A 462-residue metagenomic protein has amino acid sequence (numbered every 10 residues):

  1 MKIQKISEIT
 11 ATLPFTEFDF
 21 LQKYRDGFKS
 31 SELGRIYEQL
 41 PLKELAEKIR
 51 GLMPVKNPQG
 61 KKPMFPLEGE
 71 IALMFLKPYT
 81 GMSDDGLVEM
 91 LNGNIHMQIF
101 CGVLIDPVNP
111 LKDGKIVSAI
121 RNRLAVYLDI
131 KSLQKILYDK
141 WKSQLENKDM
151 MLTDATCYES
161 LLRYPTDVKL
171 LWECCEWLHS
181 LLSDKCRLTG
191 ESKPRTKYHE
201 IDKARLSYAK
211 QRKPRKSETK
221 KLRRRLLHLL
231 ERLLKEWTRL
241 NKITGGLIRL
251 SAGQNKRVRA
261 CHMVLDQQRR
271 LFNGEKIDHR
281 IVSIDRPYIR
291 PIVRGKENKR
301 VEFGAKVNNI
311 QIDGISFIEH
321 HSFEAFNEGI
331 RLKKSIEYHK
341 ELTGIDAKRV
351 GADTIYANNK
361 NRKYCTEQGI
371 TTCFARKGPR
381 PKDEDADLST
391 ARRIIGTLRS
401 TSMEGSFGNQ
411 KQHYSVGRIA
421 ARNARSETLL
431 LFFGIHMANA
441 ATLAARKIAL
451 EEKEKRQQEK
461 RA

Functional and structural regions predicted by a protein language model:
M1-E47, A445, A449-A462: Charged, often Cys/His-bearing segments associated with DNA-binding zinc-finger transcription factors
G34-A72, D385: Basic, short loop/linker segments at the boundary and entry of helix-turn-helix/winged-helix-like folds
K61-F65, I95, G351-N359, P379: Acidic, metal-coordinating catalytic cores used for nucleic-acid/nucleotide bond scission and strand-transfer chemistry
L73, L87, D113-V117, M150-E159 (+7 more regions): Short, conserved catalytic/metal-binding motifs centered on acidic residues
L104-R286: Active-site- or DNA-interface-adjacent structural scaffold in DNA-acting proteins
Q254-V258, Q267-F272, A391-A462: Basic, amphipathic alpha-helical segments enriched in Lys/Arg and hydrophobic/aromatic residues
N273-Q311: Active-site cores of enzymes that catalyze phosphoryl transfer or operate on phosphate-rich substrates
K296-L342: Electropositive, glycine- and tryptophan-enriched low-complexity nucleic-acid-binding patches
